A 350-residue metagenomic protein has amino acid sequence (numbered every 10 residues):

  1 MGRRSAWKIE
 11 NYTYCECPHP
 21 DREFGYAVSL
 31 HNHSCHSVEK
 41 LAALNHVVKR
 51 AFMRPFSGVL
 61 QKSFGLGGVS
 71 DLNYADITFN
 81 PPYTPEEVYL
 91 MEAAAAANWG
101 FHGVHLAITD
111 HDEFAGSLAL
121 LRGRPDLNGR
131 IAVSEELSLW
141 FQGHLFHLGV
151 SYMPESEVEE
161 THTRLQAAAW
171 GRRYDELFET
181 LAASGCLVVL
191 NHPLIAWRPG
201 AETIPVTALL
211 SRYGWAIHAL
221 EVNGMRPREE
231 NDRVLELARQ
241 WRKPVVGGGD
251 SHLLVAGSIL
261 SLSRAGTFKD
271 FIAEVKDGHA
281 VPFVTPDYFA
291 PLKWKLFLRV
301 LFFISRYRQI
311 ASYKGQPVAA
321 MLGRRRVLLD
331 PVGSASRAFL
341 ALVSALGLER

Functional and structural regions predicted by a protein language model:
M1-G68, D126-L127, F141-V158, E179 (+1 more regions): Charged catalytic cores and adjacent phosphate/nucleic-acid-binding surfaces used for phosphate/nucleic-acid chemistry
V28-L30, L106-A107, I131-E135, V188-L190 (+2 more regions): Hydrophobic faces of well-ordered beta-strands that scaffold small-molecule active sites in alpha/beta enzyme cores
K40, A115-P125: Metal-dependent catalytic neighborhoods of phosphoester/phosphodiester hydrolases
S57-V59, S70-P81, E92-E113, L187-V189: Divalent metal-dependent hydrolysis catalytic cores, especially in the metallo-beta-lactamase
T78-A95, F114-L118, A168-E176, T203-T207: Well-ordered, non-membrane alpha-helical segments in soluble/globular domains
H102-G103, G129, A183-L187, I217: Loop/turn elements at helix/coil->beta-strand transitions in domains of secreted/extracellular proteins
F146-L187: Binuclear metal-dependent hydrolase catalytic cores centered on His/Asp/Glu-rich metal-binding motifs
C186-P199: Aromatic-lined carbohydrate-recognition surfaces of secreted/lumenal glycan-active proteins
